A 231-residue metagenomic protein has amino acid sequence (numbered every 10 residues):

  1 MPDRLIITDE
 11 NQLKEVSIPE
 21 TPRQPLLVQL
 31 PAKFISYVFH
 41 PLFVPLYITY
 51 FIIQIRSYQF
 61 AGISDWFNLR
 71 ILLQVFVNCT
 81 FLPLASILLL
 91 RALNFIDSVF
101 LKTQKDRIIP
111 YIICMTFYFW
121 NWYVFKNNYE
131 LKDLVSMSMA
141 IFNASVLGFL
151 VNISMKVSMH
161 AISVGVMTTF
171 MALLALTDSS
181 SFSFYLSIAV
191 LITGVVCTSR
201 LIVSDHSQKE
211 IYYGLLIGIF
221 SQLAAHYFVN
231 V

Functional and structural regions predicted by a protein language model:
M1-A32: Short, Lys/Arg-rich, polar N-terminal cytosolic tail immediately upstream of the first transmembrane signal-anchor
V28, A32, S36, R70-N78 (+4 more regions): Alpha-helical transmembrane segments of integral membrane proteins
I35-R56: The first (N-terminal) embedded transmembrane alpha-helix
S36-H40, K105-C114, I153-M167: Membrane-interface loop-to-helix entry segments
T49-I71, W122-V135, A172-F184, L223-V231: Helix-coil boundary and interhelical linker segments in multi-pass alpha-helical membrane proteins
S57-Y58, G62-N127: Selected alpha-helical membrane-embedding segments in polytopic membrane proteins
R107-I153: Hydrophobic, well-structured mid-protein blocks that either form specific transmembrane helices
D133-V231: Membrane-embedded catalytic cores of phosphoryl/pyrophosphoryl-handling enzymes
